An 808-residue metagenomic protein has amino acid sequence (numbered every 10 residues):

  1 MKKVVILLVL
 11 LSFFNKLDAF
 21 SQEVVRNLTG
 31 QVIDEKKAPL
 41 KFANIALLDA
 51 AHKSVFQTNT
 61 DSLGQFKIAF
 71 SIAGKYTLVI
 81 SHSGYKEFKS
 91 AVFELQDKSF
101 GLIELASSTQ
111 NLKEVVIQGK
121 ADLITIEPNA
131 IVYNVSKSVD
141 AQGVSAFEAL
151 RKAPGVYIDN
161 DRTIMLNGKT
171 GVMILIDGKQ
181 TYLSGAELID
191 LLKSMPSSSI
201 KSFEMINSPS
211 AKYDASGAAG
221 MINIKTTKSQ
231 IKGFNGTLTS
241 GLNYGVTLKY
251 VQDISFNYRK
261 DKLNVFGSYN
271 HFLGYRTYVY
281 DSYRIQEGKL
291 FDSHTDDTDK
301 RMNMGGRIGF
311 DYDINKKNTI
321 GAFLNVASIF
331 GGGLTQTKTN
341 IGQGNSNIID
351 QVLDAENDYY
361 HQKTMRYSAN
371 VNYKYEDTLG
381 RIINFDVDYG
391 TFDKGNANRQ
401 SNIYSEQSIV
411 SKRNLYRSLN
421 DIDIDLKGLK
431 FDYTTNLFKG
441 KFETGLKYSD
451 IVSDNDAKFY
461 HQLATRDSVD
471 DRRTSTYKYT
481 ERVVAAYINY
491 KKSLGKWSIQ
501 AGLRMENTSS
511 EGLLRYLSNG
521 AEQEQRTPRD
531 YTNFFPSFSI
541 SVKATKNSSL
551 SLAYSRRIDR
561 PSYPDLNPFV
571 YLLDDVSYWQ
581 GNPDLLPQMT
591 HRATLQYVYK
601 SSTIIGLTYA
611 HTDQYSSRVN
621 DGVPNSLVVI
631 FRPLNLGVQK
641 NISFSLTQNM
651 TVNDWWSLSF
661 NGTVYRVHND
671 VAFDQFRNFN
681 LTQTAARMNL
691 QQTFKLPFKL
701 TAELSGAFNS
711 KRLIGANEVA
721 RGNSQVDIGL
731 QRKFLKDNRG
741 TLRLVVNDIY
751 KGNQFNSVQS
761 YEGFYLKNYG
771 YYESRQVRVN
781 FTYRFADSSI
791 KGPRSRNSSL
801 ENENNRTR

Functional and structural regions predicted by a protein language model:
I33, N44-L48, S81-Y85, S99-V139 (+4 more regions): Short, acidic, small-residue-rich periplasmic hinge/interaction motif at the N-terminus of Gram-negative outer-membrane
F100-E104, A146-A149, L188-L191, G217-T239 (+1 more regions): N-terminal periplasmic accessory domains that precede and gate Gram-negative outer-membrane beta-barrel machines
A146, Q180-N207: Short acidic/polar hinge/loop motifs at secondary-structure boundaries that mediate gating or recognition
T247-Y275, V279, K289-T335, M365-Y367 (+3 more regions): Transmembrane beta-barrel wall of Gram-negative outer-membrane proteins
H294, L426-K430, D470-S475, L586 (+4 more regions): Outer membrane beta-barrel strand-and-loop segments of large Gram-negative receptors, especially TonB-dependent
G305-I329, E356-R515, K543, N547 (+3 more regions): Face-selective signature of the C-terminal outer-membrane beta-barrel domain
D358, S475-V483, R529, I558-G606 (+4 more regions): Outer-membrane beta-barrel signature, preferentially recognizing the C-terminal barrel domain of Gram-negative
S509-L514, K546-R592, L607-S626, N747-E762: Surface-exposed extracellular loop regions of Gram-negative outer-membrane beta-barrel proteins, predominantly
